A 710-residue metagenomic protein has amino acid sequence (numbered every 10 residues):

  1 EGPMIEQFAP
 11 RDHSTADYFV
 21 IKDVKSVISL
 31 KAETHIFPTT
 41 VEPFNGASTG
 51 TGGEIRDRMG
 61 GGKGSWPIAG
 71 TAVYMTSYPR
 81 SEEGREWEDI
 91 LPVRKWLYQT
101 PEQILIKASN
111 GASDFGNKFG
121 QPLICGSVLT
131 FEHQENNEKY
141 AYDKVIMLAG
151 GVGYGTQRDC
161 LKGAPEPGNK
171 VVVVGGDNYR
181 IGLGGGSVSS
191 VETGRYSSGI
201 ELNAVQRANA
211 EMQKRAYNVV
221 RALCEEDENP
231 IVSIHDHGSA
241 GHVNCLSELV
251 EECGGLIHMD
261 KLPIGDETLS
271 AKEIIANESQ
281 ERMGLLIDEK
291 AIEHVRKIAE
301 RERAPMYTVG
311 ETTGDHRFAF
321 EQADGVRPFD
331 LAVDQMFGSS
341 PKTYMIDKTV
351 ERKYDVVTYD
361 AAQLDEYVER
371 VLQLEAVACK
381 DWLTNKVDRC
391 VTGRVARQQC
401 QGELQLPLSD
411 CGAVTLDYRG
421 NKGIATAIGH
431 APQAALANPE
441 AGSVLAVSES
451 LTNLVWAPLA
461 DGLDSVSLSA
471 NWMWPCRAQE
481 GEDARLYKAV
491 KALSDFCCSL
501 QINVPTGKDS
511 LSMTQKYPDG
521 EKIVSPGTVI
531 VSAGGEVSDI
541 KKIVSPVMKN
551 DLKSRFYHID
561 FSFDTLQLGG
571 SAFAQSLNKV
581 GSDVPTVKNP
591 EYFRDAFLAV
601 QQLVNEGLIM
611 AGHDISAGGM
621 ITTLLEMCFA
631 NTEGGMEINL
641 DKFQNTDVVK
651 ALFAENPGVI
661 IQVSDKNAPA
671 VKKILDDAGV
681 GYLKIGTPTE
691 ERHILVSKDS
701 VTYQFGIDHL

Functional and structural regions predicted by a protein language model:
E1-L710: Glycine/proline-enriched, intrinsically flexible loops and inter-domain linkers
